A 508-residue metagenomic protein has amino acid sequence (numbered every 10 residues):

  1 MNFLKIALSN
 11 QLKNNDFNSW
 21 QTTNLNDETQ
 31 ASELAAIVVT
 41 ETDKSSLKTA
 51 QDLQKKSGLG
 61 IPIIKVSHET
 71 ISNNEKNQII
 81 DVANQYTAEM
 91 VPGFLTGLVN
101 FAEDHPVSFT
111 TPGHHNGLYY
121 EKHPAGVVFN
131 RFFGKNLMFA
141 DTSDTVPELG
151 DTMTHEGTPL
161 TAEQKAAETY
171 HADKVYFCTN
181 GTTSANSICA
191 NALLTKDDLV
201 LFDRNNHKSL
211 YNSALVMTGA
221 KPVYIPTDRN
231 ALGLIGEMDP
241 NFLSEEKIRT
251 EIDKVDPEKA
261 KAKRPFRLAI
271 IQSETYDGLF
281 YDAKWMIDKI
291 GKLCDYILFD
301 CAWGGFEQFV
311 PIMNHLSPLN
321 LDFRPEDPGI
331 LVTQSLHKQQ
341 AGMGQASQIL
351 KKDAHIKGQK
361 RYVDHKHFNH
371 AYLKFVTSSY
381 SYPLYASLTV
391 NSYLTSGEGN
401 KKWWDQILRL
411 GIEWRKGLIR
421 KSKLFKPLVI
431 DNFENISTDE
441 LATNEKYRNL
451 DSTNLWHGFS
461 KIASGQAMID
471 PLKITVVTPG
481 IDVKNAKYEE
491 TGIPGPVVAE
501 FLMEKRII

Functional and structural regions predicted by a protein language model:
M1-N24: Short, charged N-terminal beta->alpha structural module
L4, D173-K174, D197-V200: Short active-site oxyanion
S9, Q21-T29, T40-T42, K48-D52 (+6 more regions): Conserved PLP-enzyme active-site core in the AAT-like
K13-W20, T169-Y170, G219-K221, F501-E504: Short helix-loop-beta junction
I37-V38, L408-I508: Conserved C-terminal alpha-helix-loop-beta "cap" of PLP-dependent enzymes that closes/shapes the active-site mouth
I61, K65-E156: N-terminal "arm"/small-domain region of PLP-dependent enzymes with the aminotransferase-like
K122-A140, R249, F309-G329, K423 (+2 more regions): Charged, glycine/proline-rich intrinsically disordered loops and linkers
K135-S184: Conserved N-terminal alpha-helix of the aminotransferase class I/II PLP-enzyme fold
